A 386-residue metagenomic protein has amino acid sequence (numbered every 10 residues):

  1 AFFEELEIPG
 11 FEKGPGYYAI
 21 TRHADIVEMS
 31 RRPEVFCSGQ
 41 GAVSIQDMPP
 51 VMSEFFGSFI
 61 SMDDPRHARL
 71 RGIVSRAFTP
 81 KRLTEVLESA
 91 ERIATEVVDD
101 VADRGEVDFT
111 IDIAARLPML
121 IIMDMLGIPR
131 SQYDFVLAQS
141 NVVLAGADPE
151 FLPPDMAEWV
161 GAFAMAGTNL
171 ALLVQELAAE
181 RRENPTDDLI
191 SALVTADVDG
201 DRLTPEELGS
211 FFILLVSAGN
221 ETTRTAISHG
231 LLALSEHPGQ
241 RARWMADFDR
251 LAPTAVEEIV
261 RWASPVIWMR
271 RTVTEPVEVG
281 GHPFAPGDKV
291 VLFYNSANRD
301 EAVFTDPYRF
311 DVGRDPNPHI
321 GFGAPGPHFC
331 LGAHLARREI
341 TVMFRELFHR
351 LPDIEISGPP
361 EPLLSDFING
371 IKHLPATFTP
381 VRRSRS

Functional and structural regions predicted by a protein language model:
A1-S386: Cytochrome P450
